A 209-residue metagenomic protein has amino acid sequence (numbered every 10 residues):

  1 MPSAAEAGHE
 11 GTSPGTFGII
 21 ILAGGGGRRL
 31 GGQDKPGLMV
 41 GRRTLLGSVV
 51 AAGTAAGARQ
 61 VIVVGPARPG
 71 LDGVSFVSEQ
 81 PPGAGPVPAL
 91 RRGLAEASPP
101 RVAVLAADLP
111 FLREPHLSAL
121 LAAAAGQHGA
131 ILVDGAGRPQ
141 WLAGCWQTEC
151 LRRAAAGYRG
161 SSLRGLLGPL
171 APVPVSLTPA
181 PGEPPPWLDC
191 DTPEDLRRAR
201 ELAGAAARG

Functional and structural regions predicted by a protein language model:
M1-T12: N-terminal amphipathic/basic-hydrophobic helices that include classical n-h-c signal peptides and signal-anchor
P2-A4, L196-R198, L202-G209: ER/Golgi luminal nucleotide-sugar-dependent glycosyltransferases, focusing on the catalytic module
G11-S161, G168-P186, E201, A207: Nucleotide and nucleotide-moiety/phosphate-recognizing core
